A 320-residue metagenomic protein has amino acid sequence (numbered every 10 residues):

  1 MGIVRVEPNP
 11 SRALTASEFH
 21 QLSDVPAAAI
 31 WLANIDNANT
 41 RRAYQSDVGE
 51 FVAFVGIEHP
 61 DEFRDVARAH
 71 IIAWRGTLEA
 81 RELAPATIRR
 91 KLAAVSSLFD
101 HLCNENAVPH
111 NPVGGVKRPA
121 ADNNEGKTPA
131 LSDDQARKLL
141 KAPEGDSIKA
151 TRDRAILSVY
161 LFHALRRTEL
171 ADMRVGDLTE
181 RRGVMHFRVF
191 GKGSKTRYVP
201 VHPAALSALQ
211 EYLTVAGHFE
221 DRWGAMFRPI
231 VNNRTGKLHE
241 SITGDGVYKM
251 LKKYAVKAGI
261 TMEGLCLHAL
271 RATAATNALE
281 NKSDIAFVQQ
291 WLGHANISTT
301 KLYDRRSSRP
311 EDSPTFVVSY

Functional and structural regions predicted by a protein language model:
M1-Y320: Conserved catalytic core of the tyrosine transesterase superfamily
